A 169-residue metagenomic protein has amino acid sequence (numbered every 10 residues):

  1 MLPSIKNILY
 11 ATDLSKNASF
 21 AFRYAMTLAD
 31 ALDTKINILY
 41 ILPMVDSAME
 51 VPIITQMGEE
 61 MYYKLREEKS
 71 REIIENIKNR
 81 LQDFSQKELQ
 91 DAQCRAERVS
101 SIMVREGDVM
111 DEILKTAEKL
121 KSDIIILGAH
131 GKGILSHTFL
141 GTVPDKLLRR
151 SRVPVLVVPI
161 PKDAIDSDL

Functional and structural regions predicted by a protein language model:
M1-P3, V45, N79, D83-I125 (+1 more regions): Structural beta-alpha unit
L2-E67, Q93: Small/aliphatic-rich secondary-structure junction motif
D30, E118-K119, R149: Solvent-exposed polar/charged
I124-K146, A164-D166: Glycine-rich, Arg-bearing micro-motifs that act as flexible, cationic patches
V143, S151-R152: Short, structured coil segments at secondary-structure junctions
V153-A164: Short, flexible loop segments at boundaries between secondary-structure elements
